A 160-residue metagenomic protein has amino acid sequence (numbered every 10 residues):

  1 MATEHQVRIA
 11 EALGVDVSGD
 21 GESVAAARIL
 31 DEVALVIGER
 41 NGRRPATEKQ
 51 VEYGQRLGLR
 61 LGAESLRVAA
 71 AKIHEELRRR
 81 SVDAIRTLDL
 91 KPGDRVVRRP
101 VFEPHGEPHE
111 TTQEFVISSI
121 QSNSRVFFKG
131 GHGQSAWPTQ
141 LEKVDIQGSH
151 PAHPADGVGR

Functional and structural regions predicted by a protein language model:
M1-A2, R43-A46, I85-P92: N-terminal helix-cap/turn-to-beta initiation motif at the start of protein domains
H5-L13, E48-L57: A short amphipathic alpha-helical interaction element
G14, I37-R43, G58: Short, recurring structural edge motifs at helix starts
V15-V17, Q55, L59-A63, P104-E107 (+1 more regions): Short, surface-exposed beta-strand/loop "edge" segments at domain boundaries and coil↔beta transitions
G19-V36, A63-R80: Short, Lys/Arg-enriched alpha-helical microdomains
H74-R95, R99-F102: Mixed-charge, Lys/Arg-rich low-complexity intrinsically disordered regions
V101-A155: Basic/aromatic-rich interaction segments and small domains that mediate binding to polyanionic partners
